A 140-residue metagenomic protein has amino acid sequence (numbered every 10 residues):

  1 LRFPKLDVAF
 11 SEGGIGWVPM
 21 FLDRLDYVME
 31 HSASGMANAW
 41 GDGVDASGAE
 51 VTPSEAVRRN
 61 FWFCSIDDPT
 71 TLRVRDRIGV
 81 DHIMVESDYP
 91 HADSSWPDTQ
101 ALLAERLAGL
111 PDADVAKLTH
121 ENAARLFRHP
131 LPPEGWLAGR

Functional and structural regions predicted by a protein language model:
F3-A56: Aromatic-lined glycan-binding groove of carbohydrate-active enzymes
L6, G16-W17, A39-A46, W62 (+2 more regions): Mid-to-C-terminal alpha-helical segments outside catalytic/metal-binding sites
S11, V85-S87: Active-site flanking residues adjacent to catalytic metal/cofactor-binding acidic residues
S54-R58, R77-I78: Short, conserved loop/helix-junction motifs that constitute active-site signature segments in enzyme catalytic cores
